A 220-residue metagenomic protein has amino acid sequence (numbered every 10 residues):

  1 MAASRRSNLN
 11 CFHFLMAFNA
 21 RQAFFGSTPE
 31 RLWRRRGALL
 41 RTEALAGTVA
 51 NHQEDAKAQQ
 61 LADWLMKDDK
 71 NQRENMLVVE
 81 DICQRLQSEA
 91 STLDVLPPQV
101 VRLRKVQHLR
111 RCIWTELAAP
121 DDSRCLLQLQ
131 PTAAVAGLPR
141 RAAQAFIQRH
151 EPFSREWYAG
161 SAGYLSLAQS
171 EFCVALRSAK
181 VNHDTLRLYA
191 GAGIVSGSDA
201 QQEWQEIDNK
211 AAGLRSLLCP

Functional and structural regions predicted by a protein language model:
M1-R73, Q169-G191: An anion-binding catalytic pocket shared by soluble metabolic enzymes
R5-R6, R21, R31-R36, R41 (+11 more regions): Arginine residue identity/basic-tract feature
F14-N19, P97, R140, Y158-A159: Short coil/turn segments at secondary-structure boundaries
E43-Q148, C219: Contiguous alpha-helical scaffold segments within structured protein domains that host functional hotspots
C112-P220: Conserved hydrophobic core element of enzyme catalytic domains
